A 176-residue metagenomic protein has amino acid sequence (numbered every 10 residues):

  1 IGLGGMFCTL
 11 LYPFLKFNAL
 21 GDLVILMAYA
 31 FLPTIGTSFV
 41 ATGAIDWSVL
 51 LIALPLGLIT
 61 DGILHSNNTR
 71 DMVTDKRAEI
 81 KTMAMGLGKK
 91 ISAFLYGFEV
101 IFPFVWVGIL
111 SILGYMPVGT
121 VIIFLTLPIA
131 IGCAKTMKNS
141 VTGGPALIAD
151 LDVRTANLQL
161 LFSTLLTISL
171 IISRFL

Functional and structural regions predicted by a protein language model:
I1, P33-L54, V105-G119, T167-L176: Helix-coil boundary and interhelical linker segments in multi-pass alpha-helical membrane proteins
I1-P13, V100-G143: Transmembrane helix-loop-helix
I1-S48: Intramembrane alpha-helical segments
G2-L3, L23-M27, L50-L54, A93-G97 (+1 more regions): Hydrophobic alpha-helical transmembrane segments
M6-T9, P13, T34, I59-H65 (+4 more regions): Hydrophobic alpha-helical segments of integral membrane proteins
T9-Y29, M72-F98, A134-T167: Interhelical loop and helix-boundary elements at the membrane-water interface of polytopic inner-membrane proteins
L26-P33, T60, F124-L127: Alpha-helical transmembrane segments of multi-pass membrane proteins
L54-M72: Active-site alpha-helical segments that house and flank conserved acidic catalytic motifs for diphosphate chemistry
